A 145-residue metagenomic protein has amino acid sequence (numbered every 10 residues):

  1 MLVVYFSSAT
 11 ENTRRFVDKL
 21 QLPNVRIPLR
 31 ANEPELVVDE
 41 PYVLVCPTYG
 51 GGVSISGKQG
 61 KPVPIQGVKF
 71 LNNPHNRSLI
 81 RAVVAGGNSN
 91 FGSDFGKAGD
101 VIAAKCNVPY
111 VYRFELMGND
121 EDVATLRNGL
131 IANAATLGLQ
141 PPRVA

Functional and structural regions predicted by a protein language model:
M1-P64: N-terminal beta1-alpha1-beta2 submodule of the flavodoxin-like/Rossmannoid cofactor-binding fold
D39-A145: FMN-binding flavodoxin-like domain, especially the glycine-rich phosphate-binding loop
